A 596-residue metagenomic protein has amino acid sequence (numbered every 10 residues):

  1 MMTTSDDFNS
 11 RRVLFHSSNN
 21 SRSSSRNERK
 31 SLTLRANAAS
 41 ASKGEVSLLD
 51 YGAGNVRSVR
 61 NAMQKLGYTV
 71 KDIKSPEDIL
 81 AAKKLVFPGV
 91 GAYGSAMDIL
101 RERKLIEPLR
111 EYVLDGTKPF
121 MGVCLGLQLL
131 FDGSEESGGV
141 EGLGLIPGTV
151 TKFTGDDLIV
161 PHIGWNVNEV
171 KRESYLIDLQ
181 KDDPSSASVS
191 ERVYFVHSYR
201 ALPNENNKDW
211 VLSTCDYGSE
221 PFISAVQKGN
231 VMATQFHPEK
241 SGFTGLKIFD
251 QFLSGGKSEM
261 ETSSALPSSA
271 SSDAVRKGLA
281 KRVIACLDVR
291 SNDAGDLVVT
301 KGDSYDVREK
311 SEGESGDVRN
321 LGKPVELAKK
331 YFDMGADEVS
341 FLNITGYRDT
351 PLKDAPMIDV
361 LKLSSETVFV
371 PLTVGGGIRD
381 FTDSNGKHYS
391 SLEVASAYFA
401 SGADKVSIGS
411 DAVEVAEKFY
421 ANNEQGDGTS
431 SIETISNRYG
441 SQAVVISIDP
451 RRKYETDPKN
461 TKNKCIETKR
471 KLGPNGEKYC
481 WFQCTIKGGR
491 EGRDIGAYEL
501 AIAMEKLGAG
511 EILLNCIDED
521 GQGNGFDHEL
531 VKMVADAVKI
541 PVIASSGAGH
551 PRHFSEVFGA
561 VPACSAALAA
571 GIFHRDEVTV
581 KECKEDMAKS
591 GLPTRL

Functional and structural regions predicted by a protein language model:
M1-R22: N-terminal chloroplast transit peptides
T33, N37-S42, I79, Y112-D115 (+1 more regions): Amide-donor transfer/coupling interface in amidating biosynthetic enzymes
K84, V90-N166: Cysteine-nucleophile active-site neighborhood
T234, K281-V289, V339-F341, L372-G376 (+5 more regions): Hydrophobic faces of well-ordered beta-strands that scaffold small-molecule active sites in alpha/beta enzyme cores
L266-T367, N423-S430, T434, R438-I446 (+3 more regions): Conserved N-terminal beta1-alpha1 strand-loop-helix module at the mouth
F332, A336-E338, L342-A412: Active-site beta->alpha loop and helix N-cap motifs at the rims of alpha/beta catalytic domains
N343-G346, L392-E424, C516-G521, A544-E582: Glycine-rich phosphate-binding active-site loops on the catalytic face of alpha/beta enzymes
V368-G402, Y454, E529-A566: Catalytic cores of alpha/beta
